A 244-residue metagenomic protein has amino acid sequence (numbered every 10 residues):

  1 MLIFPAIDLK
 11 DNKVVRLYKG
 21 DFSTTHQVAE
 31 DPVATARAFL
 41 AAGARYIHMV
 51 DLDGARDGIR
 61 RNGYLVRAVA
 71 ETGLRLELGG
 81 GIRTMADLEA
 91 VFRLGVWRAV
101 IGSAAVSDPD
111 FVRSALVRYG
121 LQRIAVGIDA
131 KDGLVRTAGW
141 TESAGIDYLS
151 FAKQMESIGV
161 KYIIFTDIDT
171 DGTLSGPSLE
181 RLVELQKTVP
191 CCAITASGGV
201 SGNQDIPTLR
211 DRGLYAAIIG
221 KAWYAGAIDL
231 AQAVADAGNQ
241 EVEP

Functional and structural regions predicted by a protein language model:
I3-L9, I47-M49, L76-G80, A99-I101 (+4 more regions): Hydrophobic faces of well-ordered beta-strands that scaffold small-molecule active sites in alpha/beta enzyme cores
D11-V15, K19-S23, F92, V96-D171: Conserved anion-binding
V28-L40, T84-E89, A144-Q154: Short, acidic/polar
Y46-L65, F165-S175: Glycine-rich, proline-tolerant flexible connector loops at the mouths of alpha/beta enzymes
D53, I59-Y119: Glycine/small-residue-rich loop that forms an oxyanion/phosphate-binding "nest" at active or ligand-binding sites
R60-R67, P109, T141-S150, S175-E184: Charged helix-capping and loop-helix junction motifs
T72, L76-R98, E180-A216: Catalytic cores of alpha/beta
A90-F111, D167-D169, G198-G202, R212-Q232: Glycine-rich phosphate-binding active-site loops on the catalytic face of alpha/beta enzymes
